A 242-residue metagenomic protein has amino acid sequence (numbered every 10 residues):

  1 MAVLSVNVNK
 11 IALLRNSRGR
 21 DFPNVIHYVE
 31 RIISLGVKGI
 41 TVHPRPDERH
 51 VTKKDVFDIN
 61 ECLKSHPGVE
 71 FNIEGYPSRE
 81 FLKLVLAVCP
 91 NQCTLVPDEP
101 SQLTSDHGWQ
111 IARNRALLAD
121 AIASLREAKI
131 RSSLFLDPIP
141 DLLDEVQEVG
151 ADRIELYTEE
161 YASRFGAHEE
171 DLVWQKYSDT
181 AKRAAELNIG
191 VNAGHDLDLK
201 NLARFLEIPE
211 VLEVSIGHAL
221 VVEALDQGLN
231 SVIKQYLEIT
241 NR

Functional and structural regions predicted by a protein language model:
M1-R79, L86-P90, E145-E148, L172: Conserved N-terminal beta1-alpha1 strand-loop-helix module at the mouth
M1-S17, E99, L103-H107, L118-E127: N-terminal small/glycine-rich loop or linker at the start of catalytic domains across soluble metabolic enzymes
A2-V8, I40-V42, V69-G75, C93-L95 (+4 more regions): Hydrophobic faces of well-ordered beta-strands that scaffold small-molecule active sites in alpha/beta enzyme cores
K38-I59, P97-Q110, T158-E169, A224: Glycine-rich, proline-tolerant flexible connector loops at the mouths of alpha/beta enzymes
R49-R79, R113-S133, E169-A193, L199 (+1 more regions): Alpha-helix-loop-beta-strand connector modules within alpha/beta enzyme cores
S78-V88, P138-V149, A193, L197-V211: Catalytic cores of alpha/beta
H107, G166-E170, E223-R242: C-terminal helical cap(s) of enzyme catalytic domains, especially alpha/beta-barrels
R131-R183: Histidine/lysine/aspartate-rich catalytic loop segments that bind and position anionic ligands
